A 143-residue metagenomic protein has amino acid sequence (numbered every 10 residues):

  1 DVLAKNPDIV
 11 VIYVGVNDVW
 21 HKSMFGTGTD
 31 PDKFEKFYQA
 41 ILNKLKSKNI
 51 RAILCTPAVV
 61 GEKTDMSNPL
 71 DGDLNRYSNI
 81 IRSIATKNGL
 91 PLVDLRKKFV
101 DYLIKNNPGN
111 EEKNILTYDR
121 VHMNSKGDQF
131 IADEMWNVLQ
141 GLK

Functional and structural regions predicted by a protein language model:
D1-K143: Alpha-helical cap/lid subdomain in secreted, periplasmic, or secretory-pathway luminal O-acyl-processing enzymes
